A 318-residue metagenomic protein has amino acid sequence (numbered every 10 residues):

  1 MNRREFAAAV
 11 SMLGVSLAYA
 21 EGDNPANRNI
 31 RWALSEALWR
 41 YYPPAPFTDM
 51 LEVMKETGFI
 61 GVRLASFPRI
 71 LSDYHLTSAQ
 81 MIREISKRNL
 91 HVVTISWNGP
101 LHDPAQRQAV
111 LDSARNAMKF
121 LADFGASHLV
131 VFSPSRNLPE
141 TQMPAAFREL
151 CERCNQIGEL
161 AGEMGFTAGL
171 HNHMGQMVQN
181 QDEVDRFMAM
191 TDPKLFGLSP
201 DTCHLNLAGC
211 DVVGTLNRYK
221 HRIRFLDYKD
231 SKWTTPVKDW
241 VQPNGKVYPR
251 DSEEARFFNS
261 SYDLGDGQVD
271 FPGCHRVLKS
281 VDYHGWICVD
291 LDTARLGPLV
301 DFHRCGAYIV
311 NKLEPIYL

Functional and structural regions predicted by a protein language model:
E5, V10-N27, E84-K87, H91 (+2 more regions): Active-site acidic/histidine proton-transfer and metal-coordination neighborhood in alpha/beta enzyme cores
A18-A45: C-terminal segment of N-terminal export signals and the immediately downstream linker at the start of the mature
N29, G61-V62, N155-Q268, E314: Acidic/histidine-rich catalytic cores of soluble enzymes
I30-E36, V62-L64, V92-W97, L129-V131 (+4 more regions): Hydrophobic faces of well-ordered beta-strands that scaffold small-molecule active sites in alpha/beta enzyme cores
L34, M54, I85, L121 (+6 more regions): Conserved, mostly hydrophobic/aromatic
P43-F47, Y74-S78, I82, R107-L111 (+3 more regions): Distinct, well-ordered alpha-helical segments
T48-F67: Catalytic domains of carbohydrate-active enzymes, especially glycoside hydrolases
R63-I82, R136-N137: Glycine-rich, proline-tolerant flexible connector loops at the mouths of alpha/beta enzymes
